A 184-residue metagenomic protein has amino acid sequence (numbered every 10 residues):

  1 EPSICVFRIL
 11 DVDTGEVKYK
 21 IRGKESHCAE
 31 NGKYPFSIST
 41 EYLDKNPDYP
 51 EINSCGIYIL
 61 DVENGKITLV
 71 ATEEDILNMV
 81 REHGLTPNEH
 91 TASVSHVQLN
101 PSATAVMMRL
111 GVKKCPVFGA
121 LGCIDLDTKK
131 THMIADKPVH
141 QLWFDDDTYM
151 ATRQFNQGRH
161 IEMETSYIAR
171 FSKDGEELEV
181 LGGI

Functional and structural regions predicted by a protein language model:
E1-I57, L69-E89: Asp-box/WD-like beta-propeller blade repeats and closely related beta-sheet repeat scaffolds
S3-R8, K45-D48, I52-Y58, C115-G122 (+1 more regions): Structural motif
V12-G15, D61-G65, D125-K129, S172-G175: Short loop/turn segments that connect beta-strands within beta-propeller blades
I21-N31, S95, D136-D146, G183-I184: Repeated scaffold domains used in trafficking and secretory/extracellular systems, primarily beta-propellers
G32-K33, S102-T104, D146-T148: Short coil/turn segments that connect the beta-strands within blades of beta-propeller domains
P35-I38, M107, M150-A151: Structural core positions within WD40/WD-like beta-propeller blades
T40-Y42, L110-V112, F155-N156: Residue-level signature of beta-propeller blades and closely related beta-rich strand-turn architectures in secreted
H83-P138: Loop-centered beta-sheet repeat module
